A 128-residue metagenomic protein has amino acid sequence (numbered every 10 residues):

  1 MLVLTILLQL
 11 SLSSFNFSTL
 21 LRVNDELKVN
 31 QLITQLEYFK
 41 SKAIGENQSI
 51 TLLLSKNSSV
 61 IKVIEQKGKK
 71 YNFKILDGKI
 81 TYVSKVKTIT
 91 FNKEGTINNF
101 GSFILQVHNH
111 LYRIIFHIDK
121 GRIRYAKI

Functional and structural regions predicted by a protein language model:
M1-F15: N-terminal single-pass transmembrane signal-anchor helix
L10, N16-T34, S41, G45 (+1 more regions): N-terminal helix-rich module
